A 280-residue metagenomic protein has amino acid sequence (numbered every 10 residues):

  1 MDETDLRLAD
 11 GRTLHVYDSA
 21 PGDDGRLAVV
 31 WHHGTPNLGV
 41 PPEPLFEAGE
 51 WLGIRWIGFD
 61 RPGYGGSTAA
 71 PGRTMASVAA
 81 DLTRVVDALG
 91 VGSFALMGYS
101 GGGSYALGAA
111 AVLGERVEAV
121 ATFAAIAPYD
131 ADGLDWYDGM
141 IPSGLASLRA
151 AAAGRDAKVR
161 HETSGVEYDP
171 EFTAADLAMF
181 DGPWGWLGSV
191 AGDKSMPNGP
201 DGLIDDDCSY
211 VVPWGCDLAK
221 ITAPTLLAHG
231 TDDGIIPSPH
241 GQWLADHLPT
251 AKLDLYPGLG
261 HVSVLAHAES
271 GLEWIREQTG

Functional and structural regions predicted by a protein language model:
R12-G66: Conserved HGGG/HGGXW glycine-rich cap/lid loop of the alpha/beta-hydrolase fold
R61-S77: Cap/lid segment of the alpha/beta-hydrolase catalytic domain
S77-A95: Conserved acidic catalytic loop of the alpha/beta-hydrolase fold
S93-D135: Conserved hydrolase catalytic core segment
Y137-C216: Alpha/beta-hydrolase
I221, L227-H229, D233: Short beta-strand/loop motif that positions the catalytic acidic residue of the alpha/beta-hydrolase fold
G234-H240: Conserved alpha/beta-hydrolase "acid-adjacent" motif
A251-G280: Catalytic active-site module of serine/aspartate enzymes centered on a nucleophile-bearing elbow/loop
